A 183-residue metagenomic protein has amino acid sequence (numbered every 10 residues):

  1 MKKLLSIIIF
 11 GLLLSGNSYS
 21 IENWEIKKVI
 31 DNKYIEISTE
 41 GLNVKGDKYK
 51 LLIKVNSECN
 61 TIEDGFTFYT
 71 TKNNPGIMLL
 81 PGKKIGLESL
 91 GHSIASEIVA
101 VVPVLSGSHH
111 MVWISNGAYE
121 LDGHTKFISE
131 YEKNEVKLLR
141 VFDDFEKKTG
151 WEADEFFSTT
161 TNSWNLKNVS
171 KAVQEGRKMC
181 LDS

Functional and structural regions predicted by a protein language model:
L4-G16: Sec-dependent N-terminal signal peptides
Y19-S183: A generic "folded-domain core" signal
